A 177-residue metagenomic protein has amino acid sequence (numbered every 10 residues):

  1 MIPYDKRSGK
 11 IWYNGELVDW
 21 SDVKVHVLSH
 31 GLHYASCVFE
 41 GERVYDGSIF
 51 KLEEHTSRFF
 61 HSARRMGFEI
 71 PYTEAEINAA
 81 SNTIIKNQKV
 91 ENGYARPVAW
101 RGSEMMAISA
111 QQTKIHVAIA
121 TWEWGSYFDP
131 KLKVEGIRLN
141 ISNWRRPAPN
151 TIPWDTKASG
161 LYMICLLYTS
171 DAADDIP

Functional and structural regions predicted by a protein language model:
M1-N14: Short, Gly/Pro- and small/polar-rich lid/capping loops
H26-C37, G47-E54: N-terminal glycine-rich anion-binding loops that anchor highly charged ligand groups
E42-K51, E69, E91, R96: Nucleotide/phosphate-binding sheet-loop regions of phosphoryl- and nucleotidyl-transfer enzymes
V44, L52-A63, I141-P153: Residues forming anionic-ligand binding surfaces in small-molecule and nucleic-acid pockets of primarily soluble enzymes
S48-N78: N-terminal leader/propeptide and maturation segments of large enzyme subunits in energy/redox metabolism and hydrolases
E76-L167: Extended Lys/Arg-rich, glycine-bearing segments that form polyanion-binding/interaction patches within enzyme domains
Y168-P177: Single conserved hydrophobic/aromatic residue that forms the stacking wall/gate of nucleotide- or nucleobase-binding
